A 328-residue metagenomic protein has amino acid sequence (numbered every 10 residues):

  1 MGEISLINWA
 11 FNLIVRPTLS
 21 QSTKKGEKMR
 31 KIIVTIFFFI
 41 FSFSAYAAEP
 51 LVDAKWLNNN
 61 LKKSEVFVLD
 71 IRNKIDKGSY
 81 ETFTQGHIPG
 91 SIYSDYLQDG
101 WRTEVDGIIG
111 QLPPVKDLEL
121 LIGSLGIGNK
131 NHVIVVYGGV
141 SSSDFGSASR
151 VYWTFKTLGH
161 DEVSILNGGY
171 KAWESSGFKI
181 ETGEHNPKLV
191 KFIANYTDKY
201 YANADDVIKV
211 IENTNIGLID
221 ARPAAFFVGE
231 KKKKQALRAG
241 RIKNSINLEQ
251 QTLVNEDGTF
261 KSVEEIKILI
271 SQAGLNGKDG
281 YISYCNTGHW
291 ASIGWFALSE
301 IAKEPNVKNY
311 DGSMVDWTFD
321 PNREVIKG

Functional and structural regions predicted by a protein language model:
N8, L13-K28: Short, Lys/Arg-enriched N-terminal segments with co-localized hydrophobic residues within the first ~10-30 amino acids
I32-F41: Sec-dependent N-terminal signal peptides
A45-T82, Y170-Q235, V325: Flexible, polar/low-complexity N-terminal or interdomain linker segments that lie immediately upstream of folded
I71-N73, G78-L118: N-terminal carbohydrate-binding/catalytic regions of secreted carbohydrate-active enzymes
T103-N129, Q250-G280: Helix-loop module immediately N-terminal to the HCX5R catalytic loop in PTP-like cysteine phosphatase domains
L112-D206, V210, G240, W290-V307 (+1 more regions): Thiolate-centered catalytic microenvironments shared by cysteine-dependent enzyme domains
I268, K278-G328: C-terminal soluble interaction/assembly domains
